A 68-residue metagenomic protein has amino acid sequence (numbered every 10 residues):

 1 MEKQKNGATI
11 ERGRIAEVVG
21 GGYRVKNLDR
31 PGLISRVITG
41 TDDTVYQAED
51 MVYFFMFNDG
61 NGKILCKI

Functional and structural regions predicted by a protein language model:
M1-I68: Exposed beta-strand/loop interface patches that mediate assembly or binding
